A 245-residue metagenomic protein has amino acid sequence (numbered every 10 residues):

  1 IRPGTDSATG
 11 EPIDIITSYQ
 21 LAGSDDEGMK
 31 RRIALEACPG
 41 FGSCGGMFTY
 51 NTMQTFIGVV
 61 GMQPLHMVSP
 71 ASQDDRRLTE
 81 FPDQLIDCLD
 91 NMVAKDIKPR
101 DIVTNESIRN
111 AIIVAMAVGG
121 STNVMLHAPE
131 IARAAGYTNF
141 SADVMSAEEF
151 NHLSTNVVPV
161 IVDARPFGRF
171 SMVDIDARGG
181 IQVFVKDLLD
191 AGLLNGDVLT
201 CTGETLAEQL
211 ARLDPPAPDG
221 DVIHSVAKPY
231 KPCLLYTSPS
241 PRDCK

Functional and structural regions predicted by a protein language model:
I1-N110, V114-A115, A132-A135: Active-site cavity-forming subdomains of large catalytic enzyme subunits
E36-A37, F48-T49, V103-R109, A164-F167 (+2 more regions): Solvent-exposed alpha-helices and their adjacent loops that cap or buttress functional pockets in soluble metabolic
Y50-N51, S121-A128: Short glycine/serine/threonine-rich phosphate/pyrophosphate-binding segments that cradle anionic phosphate groups
P64-L85, H127-S171, D176-D214: Terminal amphipathic helices with adjacent charged low-complexity linkers/tails
K98, G120-S121: Long hydrophobic segments that form regular secondary structure
S107-I113, P129, T202, P216-D219 (+1 more regions): Active-site loops and adjacent core secondary-structure elements that bind or stabilize anionic groups
Y236-K245: Single conserved hydrophobic/aromatic residue that forms the stacking wall/gate of nucleotide- or nucleobase-binding
